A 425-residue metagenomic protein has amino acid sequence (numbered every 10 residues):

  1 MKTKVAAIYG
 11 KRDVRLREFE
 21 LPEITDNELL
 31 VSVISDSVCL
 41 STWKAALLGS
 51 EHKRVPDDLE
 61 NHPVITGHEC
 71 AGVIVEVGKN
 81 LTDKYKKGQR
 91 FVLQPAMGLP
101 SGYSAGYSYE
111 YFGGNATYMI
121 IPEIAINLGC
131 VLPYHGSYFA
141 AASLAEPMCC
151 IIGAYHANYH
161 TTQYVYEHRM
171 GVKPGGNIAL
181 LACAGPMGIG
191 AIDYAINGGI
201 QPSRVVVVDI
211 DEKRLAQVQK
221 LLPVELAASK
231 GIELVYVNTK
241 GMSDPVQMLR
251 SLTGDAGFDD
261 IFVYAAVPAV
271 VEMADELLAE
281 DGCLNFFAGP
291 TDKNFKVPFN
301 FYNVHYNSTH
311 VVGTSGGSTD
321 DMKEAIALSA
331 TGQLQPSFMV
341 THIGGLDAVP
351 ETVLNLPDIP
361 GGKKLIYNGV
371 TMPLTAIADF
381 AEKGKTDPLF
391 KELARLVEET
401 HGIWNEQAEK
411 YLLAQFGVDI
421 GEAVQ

Functional and structural regions predicted by a protein language model:
M1-T66, T400-Q425: Short N-terminal strand-loop motif that marks the start of NAD(P)H/FAD-dependent oxidoreductase cofactor-binding domains
P22-S37, E51-P100, G113, A125 (+1 more regions): Glycine-rich beta-strand-centered segment in the early N-terminal region that forms part of a ligand/cofactor-binding
P95-N177: NAD(P)H dinucleotide-binding glycine-rich loop of Rossmann-like/cofactor-binding domains, especially the beta1-alpha1
T162, K220, S243-R250, A256 (+2 more regions): C-terminal hydrophobic helical "lid"/dimerization subdomain of Rossmann-like NAD(P)H-dependent oxidoreductases
G175-N177, L181, I192-V270, L393: Adenosine-nucleotide cofactor-binding segment
P186-M187, R214: Hydrophobic/small residue at the entry helix of a nucleotide-binding pocket
A269-E272, E276, A288-S308: Rossmann-fold NAD(P)-binding glycine/threonine-rich loop
L278-E280: Helix-to-beta-strand junctions that scaffold the AdoMet/dcAdoMet cofactor pocket in Class I SAM-dependent enzymes
